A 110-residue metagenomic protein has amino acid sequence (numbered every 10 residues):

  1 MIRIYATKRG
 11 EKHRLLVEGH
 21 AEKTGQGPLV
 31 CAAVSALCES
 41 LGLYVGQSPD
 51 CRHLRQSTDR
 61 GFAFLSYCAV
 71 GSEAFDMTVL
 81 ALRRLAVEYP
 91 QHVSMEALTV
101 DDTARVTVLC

Functional and structural regions predicted by a protein language model:
M1-G27, E39-C110: N-terminal intrinsically disordered, cationic/polar leader segments that include organellar targeting peptides
V30-V34: Short, conserved glycine- and acidic-residue-centered signature motifs in active-site or ligand-binding loops
